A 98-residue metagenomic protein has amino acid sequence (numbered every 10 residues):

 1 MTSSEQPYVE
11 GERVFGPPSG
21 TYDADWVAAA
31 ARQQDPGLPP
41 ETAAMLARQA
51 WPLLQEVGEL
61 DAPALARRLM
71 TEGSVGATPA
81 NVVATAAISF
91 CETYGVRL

Functional and structural regions predicted by a protein language model:
T2-L60, V82: Short N-proximal segments of mature Sec-exported proteins
P40-L98: Extracytosolic low-complexity repeat regions of secreted or lipid-anchored proteins
